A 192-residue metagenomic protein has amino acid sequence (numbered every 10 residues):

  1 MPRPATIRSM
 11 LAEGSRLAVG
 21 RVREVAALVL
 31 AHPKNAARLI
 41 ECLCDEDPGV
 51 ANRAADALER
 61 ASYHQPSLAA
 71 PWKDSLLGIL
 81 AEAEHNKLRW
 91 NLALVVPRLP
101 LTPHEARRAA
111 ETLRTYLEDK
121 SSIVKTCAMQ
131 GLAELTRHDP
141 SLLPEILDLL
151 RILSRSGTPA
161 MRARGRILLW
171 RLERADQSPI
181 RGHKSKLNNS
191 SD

Functional and structural regions predicted by a protein language model:
M1-I180, N189-D192: Alpha-helical scaffold domains
